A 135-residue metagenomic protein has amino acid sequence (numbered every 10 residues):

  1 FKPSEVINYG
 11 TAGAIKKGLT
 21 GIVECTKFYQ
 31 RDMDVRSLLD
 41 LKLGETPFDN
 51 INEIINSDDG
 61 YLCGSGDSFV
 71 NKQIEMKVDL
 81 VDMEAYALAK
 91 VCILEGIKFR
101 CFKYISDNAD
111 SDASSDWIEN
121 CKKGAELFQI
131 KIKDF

Functional and structural regions predicted by a protein language model:
F1-F135: Glycine-rich phosphate- or other oxyanion-binding loops that anchor nucleotides, phosphorylated ligands
